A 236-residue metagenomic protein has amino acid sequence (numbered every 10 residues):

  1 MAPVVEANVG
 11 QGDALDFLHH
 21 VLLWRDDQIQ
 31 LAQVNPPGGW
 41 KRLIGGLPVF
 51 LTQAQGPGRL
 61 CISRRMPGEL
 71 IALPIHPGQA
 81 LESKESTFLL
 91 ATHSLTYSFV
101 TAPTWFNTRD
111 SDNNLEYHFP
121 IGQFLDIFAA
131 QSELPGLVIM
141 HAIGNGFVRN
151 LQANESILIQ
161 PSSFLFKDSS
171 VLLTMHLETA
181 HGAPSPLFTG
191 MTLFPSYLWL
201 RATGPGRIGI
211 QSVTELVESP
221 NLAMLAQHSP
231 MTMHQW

Functional and structural regions predicted by a protein language model:
M1-W236: Composition-driven recognition of glycine/serine/threonine/acidic- and proline-rich low-complexity segments and repeats
